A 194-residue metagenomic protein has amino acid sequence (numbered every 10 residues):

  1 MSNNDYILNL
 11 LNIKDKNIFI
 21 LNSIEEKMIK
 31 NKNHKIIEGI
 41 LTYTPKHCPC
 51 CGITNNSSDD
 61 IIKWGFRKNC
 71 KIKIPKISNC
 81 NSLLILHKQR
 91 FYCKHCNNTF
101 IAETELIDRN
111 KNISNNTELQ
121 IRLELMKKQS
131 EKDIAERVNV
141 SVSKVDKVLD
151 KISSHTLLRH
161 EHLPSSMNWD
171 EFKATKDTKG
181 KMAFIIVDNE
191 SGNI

Functional and structural regions predicted by a protein language model:
M1-T104: Short, conserved DNA-binding cores of transcription-related domains
L41, R109-N110, K147-D150: Conserved, well-ordered core segments of regulatory domains
H95-E105, S143-H155: Short, structured interface segments
E105-K111, E190-I194: Glycine-rich phosphate-binding "P-loop"
S114-Q129: Short, amphipathic alpha-helical "recognition" segments used to contact nucleic acids or chromatin
S130, S141-K144: Short coil turns linking two alpha-helices in DNA-binding domains
D133-E136: Short alpha-helical "recognition helix" segments of helix-turn-helix
D150-I194: RNase H-like nuclease fold core
